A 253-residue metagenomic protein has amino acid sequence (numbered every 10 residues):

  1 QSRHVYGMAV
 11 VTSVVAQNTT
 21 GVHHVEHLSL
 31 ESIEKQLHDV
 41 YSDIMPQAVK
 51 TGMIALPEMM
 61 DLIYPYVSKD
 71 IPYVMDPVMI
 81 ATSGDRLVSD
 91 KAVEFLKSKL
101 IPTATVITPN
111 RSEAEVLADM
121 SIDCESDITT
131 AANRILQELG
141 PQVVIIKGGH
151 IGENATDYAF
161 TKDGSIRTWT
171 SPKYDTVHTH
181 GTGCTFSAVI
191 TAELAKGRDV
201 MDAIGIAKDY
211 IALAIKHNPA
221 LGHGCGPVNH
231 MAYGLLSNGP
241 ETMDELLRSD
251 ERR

Functional and structural regions predicted by a protein language model:
Q1-T82: Conserved N-terminal subdomain of the carbohydrate kinase-like
Y6, S165-R167, E193-A207: Phosphate-handling active-site elements
V14-V15, A55, M79-A81, E113 (+3 more regions): Glycine-rich beta-alpha junction loops
N18-S32, R86-D90, I151-T156, H180 (+1 more regions): Active-site-adjacent loop and "lid" segments of alpha/beta metabolic enzymes
D90-I166, D175: Conserved phosphate/ATP/ADP-binding segment of small-molecule kinases
E115-V116, T176-V200: Short, small-residue alpha-helix embedded
D202-R253: Charged C-terminal helix
